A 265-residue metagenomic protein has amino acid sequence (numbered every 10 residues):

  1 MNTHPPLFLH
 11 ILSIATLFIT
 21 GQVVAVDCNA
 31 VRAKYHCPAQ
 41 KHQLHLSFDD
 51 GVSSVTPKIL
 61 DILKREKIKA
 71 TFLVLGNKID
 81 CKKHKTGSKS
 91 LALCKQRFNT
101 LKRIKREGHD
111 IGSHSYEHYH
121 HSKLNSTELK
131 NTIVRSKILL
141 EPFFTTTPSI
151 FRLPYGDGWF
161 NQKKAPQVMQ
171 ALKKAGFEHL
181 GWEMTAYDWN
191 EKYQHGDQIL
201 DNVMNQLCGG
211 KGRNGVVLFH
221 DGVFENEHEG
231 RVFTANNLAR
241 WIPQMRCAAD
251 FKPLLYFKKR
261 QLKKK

Functional and structural regions predicted by a protein language model:
M1-L46, S53-P57, D61-T71, N77-S88 (+5 more regions): Terminal accessory/targeting
V26-P148, L153: Active-site beta->alpha N-cap acidic-glycine motif
E117-R246, Y256-K264: Catalytic domains of cell-wall/extracellular-matrix polysaccharide-remodeling enzymes, centered on de-N-acetylation
